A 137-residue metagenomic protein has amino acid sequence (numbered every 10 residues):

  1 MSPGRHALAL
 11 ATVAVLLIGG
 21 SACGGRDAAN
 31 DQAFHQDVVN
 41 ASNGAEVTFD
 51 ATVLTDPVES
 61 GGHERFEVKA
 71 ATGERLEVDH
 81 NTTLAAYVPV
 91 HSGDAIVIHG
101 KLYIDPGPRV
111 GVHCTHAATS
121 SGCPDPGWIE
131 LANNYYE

Functional and structural regions predicted by a protein language model:
M1-L10: Bacterial N-terminal signal peptides that target proteins for export
L10-G19: Bacterial N-terminal signal peptides
C23-E137: OB-fold and OB-like single-stranded nucleic-acid-recognition modules and their adjacent interaction interfaces
